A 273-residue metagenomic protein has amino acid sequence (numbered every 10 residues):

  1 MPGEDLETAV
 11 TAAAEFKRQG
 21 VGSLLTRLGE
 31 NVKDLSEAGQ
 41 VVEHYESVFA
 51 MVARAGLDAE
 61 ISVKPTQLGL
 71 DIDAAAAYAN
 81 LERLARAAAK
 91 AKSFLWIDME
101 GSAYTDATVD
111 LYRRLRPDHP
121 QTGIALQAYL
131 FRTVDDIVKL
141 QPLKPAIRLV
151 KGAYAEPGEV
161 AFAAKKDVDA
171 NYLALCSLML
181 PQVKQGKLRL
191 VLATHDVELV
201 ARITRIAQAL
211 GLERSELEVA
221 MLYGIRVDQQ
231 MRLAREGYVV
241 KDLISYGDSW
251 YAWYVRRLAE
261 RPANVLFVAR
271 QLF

Functional and structural regions predicted by a protein language model:
M1-F273: Positively charged, amphipathic and often flexible ligand-engagement surfaces
